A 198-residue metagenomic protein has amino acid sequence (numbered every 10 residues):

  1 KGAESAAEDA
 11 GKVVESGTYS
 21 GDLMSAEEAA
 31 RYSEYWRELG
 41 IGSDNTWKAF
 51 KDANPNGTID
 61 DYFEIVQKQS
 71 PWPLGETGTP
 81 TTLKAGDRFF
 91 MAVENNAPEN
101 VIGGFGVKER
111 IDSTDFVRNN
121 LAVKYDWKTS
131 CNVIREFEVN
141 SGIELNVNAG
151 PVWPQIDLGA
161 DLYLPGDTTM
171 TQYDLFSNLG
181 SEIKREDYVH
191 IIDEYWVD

Functional and structural regions predicted by a protein language model:
K1-D22: Hydrophobic, membrane-inserting alpha-helical segments
S16-D198: Catalytic toxin/effector domains delivered as secreted proteins or via bacterial secretion systems
